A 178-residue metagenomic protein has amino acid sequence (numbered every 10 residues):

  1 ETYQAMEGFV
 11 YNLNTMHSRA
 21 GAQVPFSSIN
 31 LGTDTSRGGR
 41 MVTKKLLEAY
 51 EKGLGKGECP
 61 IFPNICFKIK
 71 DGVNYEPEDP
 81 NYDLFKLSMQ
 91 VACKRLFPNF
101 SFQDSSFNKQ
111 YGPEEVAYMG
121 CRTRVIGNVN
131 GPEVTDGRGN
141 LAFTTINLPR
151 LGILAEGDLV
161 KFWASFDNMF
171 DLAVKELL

Functional and structural regions predicted by a protein language model:
E1-L178: Conserved catalytic cores of very large enzyme subunits
